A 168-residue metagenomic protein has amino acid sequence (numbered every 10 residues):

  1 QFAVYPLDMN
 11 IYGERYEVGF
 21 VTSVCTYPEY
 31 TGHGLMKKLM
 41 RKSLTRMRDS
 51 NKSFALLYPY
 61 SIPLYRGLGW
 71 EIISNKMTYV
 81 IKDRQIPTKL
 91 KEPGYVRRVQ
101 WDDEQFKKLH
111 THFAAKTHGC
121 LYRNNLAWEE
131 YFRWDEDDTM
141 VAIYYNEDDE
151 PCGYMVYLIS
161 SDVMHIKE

Functional and structural regions predicted by a protein language model:
Q1-L7, V18-F20, C25, D149-I159 (+1 more regions): Conserved beta-strand in the GNAT
L7-M9, E29, I62: Short coil/turn motifs at secondary-structure junctions
S23-T26, G32-T45: Conserved acetyl-CoA-binding loop-helix of GNAT-fold acetyltransferases
R48-D49, R133: Residue-level signal for alpha-helix termini/capping positions
D49-S53, P59-M77: Conserved active-site alpha-helix within GNAT-family acetyltransferase domains
K76-E168: Amide-forming acyltransferase catalytic core, primarily the GNAT-like/NAT-type and related acyltransferase folds
